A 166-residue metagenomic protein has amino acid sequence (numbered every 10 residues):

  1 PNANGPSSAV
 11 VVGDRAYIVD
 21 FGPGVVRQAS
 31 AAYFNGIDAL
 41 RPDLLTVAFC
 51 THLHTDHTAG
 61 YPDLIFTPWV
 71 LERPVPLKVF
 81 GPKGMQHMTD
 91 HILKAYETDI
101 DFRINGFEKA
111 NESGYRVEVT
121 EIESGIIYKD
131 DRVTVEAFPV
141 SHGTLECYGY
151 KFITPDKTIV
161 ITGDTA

Functional and structural regions predicted by a protein language model:
P1-V160: Binuclear metal-dependent hydrolase catalytic cores
T162-A166: Short, intrinsically disordered, charge-balanced linker/junction segments flanking boundaries in proteins
